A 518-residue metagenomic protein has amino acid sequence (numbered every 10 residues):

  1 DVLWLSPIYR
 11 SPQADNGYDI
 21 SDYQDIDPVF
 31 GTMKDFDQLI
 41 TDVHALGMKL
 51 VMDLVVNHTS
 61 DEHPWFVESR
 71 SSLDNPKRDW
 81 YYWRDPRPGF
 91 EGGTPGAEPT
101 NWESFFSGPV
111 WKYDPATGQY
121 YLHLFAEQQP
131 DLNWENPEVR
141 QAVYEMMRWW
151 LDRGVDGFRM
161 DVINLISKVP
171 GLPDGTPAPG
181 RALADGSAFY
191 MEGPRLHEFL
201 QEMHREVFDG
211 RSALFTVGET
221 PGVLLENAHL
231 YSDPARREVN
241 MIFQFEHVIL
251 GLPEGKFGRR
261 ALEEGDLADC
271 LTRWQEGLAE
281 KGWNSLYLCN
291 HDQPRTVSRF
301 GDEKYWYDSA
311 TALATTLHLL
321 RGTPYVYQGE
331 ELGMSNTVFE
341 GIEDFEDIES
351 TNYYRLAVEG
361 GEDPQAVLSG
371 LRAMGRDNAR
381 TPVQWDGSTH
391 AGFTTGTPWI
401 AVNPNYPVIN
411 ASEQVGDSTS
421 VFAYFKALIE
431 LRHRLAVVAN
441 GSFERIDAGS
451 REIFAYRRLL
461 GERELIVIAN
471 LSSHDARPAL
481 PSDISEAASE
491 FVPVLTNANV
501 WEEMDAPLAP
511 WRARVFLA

Functional and structural regions predicted by a protein language model:
D1-A518: Active-site and adjacent substrate-binding regions of carbohydrate-active enzymes
